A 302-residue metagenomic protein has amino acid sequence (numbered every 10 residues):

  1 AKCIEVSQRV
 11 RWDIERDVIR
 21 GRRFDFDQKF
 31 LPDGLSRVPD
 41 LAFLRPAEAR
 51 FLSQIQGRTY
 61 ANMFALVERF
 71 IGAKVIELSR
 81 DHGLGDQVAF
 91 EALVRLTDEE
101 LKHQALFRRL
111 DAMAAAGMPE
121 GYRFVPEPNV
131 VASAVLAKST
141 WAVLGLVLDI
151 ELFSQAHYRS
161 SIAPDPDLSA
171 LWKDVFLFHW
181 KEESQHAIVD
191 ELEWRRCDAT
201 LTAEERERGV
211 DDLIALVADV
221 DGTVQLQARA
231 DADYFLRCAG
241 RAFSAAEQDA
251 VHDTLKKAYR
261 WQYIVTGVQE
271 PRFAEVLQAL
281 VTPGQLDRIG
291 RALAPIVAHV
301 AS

Functional and structural regions predicted by a protein language model:
A1-E91, A112-P128, A134-W141, L201-S302: Terminal targeting/low-complexity segments that flank the catalytic cores of oxidoreductases
F64-G72, L96-D111, L144-Y158, H179-D190 (+1 more regions): Alpha-helical transition-metal enzyme core signature, strongest for iron centers
R80-L84, D98, K102, R109-A116 (+3 more regions): Alpha-helix capping at helix-to-loop junctions
P128-W180, S184: Loop-centered beta-sheet repeat module
S160-Q225: Aromatic-anchored, glycine/proline-accented short structural segments that stabilize local strand-turns or short
